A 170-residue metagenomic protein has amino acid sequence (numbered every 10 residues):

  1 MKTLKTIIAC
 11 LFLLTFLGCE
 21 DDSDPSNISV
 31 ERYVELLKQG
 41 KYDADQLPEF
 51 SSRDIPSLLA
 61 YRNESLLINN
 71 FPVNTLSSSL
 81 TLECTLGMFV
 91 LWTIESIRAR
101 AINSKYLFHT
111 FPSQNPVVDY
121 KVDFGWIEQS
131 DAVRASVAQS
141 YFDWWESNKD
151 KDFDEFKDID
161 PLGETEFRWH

Functional and structural regions predicted by a protein language model:
K2-C10: Sec-dependent signal peptide recognition, specifically the positively charged N-region followed immediately by
T15-G18: C-terminal motif of bacterial Sec signal peptides marking the signal peptidase cleavage site
E20-D22: Bacterial signal peptide processing site
S26-D43: Post-signal peptide N-terminal segment of mature Sec-exported envelope proteins
K38-A44, L91, D158: Hydrophobic core positions within HEAT/HEAT-like alpha-solenoid repeats
Q39-D43, I55, E83, G87: Residue-level detector of extended alpha-helical repeat arrays and alpha-solenoid scaffolds
S57-R62: Buried hydrophobic core positions in alpha-solenoid tandem helical repeats
I68-N74, S78-H170: Long, helix-rich interaction regions
